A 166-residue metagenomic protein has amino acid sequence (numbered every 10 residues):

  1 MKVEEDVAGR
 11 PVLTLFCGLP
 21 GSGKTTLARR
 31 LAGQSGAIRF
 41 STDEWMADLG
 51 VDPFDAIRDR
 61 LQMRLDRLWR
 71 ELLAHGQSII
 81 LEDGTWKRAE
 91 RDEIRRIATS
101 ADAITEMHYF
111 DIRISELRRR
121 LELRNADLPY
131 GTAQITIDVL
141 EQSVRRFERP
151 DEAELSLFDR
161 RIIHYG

Functional and structural regions predicted by a protein language model:
M1-C17, S22, R30, Q34 (+3 more regions): Conserved GTP-binding G-domain of TRAFAC-class P-loop NTPases and closely related GTPase folds
T14, F40, I79-L81: Hydrophobic positions in the central parallel beta-sheet of the AAA+
F16-S22, L27-L31, P53, R88-I97 (+2 more regions): A structural preference for long, well-packed, hydrophobic secondary-structure segments
S22-Q77, L123: Conserved substrate/cofactor phosphate-moiety recognition/catalytic segment in nucleotide-dependent phosphotransferases
D43, G84, R145: Flexible, active-site-adjacent loop/turn segments at secondary-structure boundaries
E44-M46, W86, D111-L117: Conserved nucleotide-binding/hydrolysis micro-motifs of P-loop NTPases
L49-V51, R91-D92, L117-R118: Short Asp/Glu-rich motifs
I57-F110: Glycine-rich phosphate-binding loop used to anchor ATP phosphates in small-molecule kinases, encompassing both
